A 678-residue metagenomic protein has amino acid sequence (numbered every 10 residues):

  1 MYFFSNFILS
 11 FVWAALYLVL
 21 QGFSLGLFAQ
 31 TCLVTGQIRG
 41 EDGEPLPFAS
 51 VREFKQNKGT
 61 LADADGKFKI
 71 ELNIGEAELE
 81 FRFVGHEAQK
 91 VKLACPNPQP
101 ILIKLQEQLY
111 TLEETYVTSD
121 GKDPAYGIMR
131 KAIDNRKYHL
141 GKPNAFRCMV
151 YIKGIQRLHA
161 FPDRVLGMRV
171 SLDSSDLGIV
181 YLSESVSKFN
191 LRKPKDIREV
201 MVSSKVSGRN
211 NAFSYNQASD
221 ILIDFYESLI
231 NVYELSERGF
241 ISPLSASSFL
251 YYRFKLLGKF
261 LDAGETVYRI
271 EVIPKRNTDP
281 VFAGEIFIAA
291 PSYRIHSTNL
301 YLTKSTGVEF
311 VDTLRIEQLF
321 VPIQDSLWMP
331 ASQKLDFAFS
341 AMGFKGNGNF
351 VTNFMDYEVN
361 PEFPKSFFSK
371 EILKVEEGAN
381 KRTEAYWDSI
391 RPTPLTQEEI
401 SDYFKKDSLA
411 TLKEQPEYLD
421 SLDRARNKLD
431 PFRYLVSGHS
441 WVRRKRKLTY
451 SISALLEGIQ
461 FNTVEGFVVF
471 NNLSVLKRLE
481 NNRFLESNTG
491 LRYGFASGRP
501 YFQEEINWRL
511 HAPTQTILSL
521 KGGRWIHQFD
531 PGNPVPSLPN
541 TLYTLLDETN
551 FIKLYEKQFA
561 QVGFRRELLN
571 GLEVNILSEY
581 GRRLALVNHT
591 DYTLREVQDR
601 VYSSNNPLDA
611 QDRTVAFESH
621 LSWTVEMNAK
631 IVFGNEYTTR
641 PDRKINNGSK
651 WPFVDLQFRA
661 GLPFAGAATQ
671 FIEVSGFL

Functional and structural regions predicted by a protein language model:
T31-L46: Structural motif
E53-K55, E80-V91: A short, solvent-exposed loop/turn motif at the edges and junctions of modular extracellular/periplasmic domains
Q56-K67: Short, acidic Ser/Thr/Gly-rich low-complexity loop/linker segments typical of extracellular and cell-surface proteins
L109, E114-V267, I273-F282, M342-Q460 (+4 more regions): Structured extracytoplasmic
V117, N299-K304, Y450-F461, K477 (+4 more regions): Transmembrane beta-strand segments that form the barrel wall of outer-membrane beta-barrel proteins
V150-I152, T489-Y493, L520-I526, I576-R582 (+5 more regions): Transmembrane beta-barrel strands of outer-membrane/channel proteins
V311, F339-G348, A512-R566, A585-S604 (+1 more regions): Outer-membrane beta-barrel translocator/channel fold
E465-V469, G498-F502, E556-A560, S619-V625 (+1 more regions): Residues that define the transmembrane beta-barrel architecture of outer-membrane proteins
